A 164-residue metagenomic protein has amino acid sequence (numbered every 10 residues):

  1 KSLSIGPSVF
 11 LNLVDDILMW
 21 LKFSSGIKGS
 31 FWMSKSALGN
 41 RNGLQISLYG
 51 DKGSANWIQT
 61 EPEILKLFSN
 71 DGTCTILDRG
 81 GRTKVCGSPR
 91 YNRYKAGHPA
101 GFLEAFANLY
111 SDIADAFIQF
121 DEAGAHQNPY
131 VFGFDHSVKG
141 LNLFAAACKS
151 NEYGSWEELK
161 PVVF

Functional and structural regions predicted by a protein language model:
K1-S25, S47, K52-V131, D135: C-terminal glycine/acidic-rich active-site capping loop/insertion
S30-M33, W57-I58: Beta-strand scaffold of nucleotide-dependent catalytic cores
W32-R41, H98-F102: Glycine-rich phosphate/pyrophosphate-binding beta-alpha loops
W32-S36, Y49-K52, F132, K160: Glycine-rich Rossmann NAD(P)(H)-binding loop
K35-A37, E61, V163: A short beta-strand motif that forms part of the nucleic acid-binding face of small beta-barrel RNA-binding folds
R41, Q127-D135, K160-F164: C-terminal/domain-terminus segments
V138-K149: C-terminal hydrophobic helical "lid"/dimerization subdomain of Rossmann-like NAD(P)H-dependent oxidoreductases
K149-F164: C-terminal capping/lid region of NAD(P)-dependent oxidoreductase domains
